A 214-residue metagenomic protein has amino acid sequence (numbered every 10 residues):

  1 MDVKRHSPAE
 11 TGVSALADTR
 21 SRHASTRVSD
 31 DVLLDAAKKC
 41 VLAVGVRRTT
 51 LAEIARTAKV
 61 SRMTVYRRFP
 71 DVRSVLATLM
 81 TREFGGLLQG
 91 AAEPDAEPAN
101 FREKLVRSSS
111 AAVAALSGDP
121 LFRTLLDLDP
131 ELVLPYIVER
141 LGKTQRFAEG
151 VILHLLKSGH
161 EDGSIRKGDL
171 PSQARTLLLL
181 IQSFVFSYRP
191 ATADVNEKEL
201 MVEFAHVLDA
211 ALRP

Functional and structural regions predicted by a protein language model:
M1-V44, R48-T57, R73-A77, G85: Basic, helix-initiating cap at the start of DNA-binding domains
K59-F69: Short hydrophobic/aromatic patch on the recognition helix
F69, M80, I181: DNA major-groove recognition helix of helix-turn-helix
T78, A91-L121, A174-L177, M201: Hydrophobic alpha-helical connector segments
G85-L88, T124, P135-D162, P171-R175: Amphipathic alpha-helical packing segments from all-alpha helical-bundle domains
E93, L126-P135: Short linear capping/connector segments at secondary-structure termini
S110-S117, L128, V207-L212: Helix-loop "lid/cap" segments that line or gate small-molecule binding pockets
R123-L128, H160-H206: Hydrophobic/aromatic-rich alpha-helical bundle segments in the mid-to-C-terminal region
